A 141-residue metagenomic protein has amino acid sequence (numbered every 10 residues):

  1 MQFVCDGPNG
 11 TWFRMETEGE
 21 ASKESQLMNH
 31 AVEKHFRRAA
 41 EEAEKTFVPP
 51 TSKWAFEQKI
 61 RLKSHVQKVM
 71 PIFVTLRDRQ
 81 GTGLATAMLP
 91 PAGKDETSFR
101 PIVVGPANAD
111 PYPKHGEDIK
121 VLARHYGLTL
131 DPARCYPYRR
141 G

Functional and structural regions predicted by a protein language model:
M1-G141: Catalytic-core elements of nucleic-acid end-processing and repair enzymes
